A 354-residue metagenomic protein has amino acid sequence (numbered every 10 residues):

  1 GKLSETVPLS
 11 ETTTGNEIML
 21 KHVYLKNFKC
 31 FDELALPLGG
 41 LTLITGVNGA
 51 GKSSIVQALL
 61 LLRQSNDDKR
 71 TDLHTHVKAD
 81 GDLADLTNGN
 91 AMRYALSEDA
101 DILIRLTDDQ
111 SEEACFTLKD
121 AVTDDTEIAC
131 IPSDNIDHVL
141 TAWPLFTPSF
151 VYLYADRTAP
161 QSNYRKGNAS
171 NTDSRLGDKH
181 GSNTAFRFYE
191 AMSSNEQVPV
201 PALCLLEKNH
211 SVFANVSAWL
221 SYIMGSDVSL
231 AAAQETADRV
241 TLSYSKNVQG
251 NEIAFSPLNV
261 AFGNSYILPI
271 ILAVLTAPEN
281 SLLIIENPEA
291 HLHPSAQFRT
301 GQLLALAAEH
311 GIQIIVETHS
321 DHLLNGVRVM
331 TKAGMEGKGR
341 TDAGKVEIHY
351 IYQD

Functional and structural regions predicted by a protein language model:
G1, E11-I18, S65-P269, A273 (+1 more regions): Phosphate-coordinating catalytic segments in nucleotide- and nucleic-acid-processing enzymes
K2-L3, V7-H74, D80-L83, G89 (+1 more regions): Switch/communication elements of ASCE P-loop NTPase nucleotide-binding domains
